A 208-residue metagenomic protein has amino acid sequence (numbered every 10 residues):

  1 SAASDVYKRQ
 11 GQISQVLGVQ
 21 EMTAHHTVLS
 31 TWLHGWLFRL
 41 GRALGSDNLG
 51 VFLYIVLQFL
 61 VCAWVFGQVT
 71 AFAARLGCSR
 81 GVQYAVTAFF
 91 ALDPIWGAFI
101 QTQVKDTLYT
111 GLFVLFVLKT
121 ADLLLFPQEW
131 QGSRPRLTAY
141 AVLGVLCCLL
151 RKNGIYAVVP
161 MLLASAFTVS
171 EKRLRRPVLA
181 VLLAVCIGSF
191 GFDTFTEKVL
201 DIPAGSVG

Functional and structural regions predicted by a protein language model:
A2-Y7: Short, small-residue-biased leader/transition segments that mark boundaries at the very start of proteins
Q12, Y156, P177-G208: Juxtamembrane membrane-water interface segments immediately following transmembrane helices in multi-pass
L17, Q68, L108-P127, Y140-G144 (+1 more regions): Specific aromatic-rich, kink-prone transmembrane helix
M22-I55, F59: Short hydrophobic/aromatic helix or loop-helix immediately within or flanking a transmembrane segment in polytopic
V56-G77, L115: Transmembrane-helix motifs of polytopic, lipid-linked glycan transferases
Q83-P94, G144-C148: Short helix- or helix-capping micro-motifs that position conserved polar/aromatic residues at function-defining sites
Q101-L108, L150: Short acidic/glycine- and proline-prone juxtamembrane loop motifs at membrane-interface regions of multi-pass membrane
R136-R151, A184-G188: Membrane-interface alpha helices of multi-pass inner-membrane proteins
